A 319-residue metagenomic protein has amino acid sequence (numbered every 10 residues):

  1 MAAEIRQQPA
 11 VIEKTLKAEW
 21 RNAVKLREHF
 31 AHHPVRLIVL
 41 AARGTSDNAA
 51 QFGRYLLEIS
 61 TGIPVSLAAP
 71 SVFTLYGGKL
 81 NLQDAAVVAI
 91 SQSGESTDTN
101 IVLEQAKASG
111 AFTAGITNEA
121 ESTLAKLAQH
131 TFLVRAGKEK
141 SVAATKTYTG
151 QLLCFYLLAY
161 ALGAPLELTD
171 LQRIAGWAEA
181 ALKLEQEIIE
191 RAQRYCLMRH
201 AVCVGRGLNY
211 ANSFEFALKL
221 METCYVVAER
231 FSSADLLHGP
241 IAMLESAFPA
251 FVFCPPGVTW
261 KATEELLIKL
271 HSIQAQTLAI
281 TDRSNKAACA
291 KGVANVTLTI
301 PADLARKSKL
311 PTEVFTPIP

Functional and structural regions predicted by a protein language model:
M1, S46-G53, C203, Y210-E222 (+1 more regions): Conserved phosphate/anionic-ligand binding catalytic regions in large, soluble enzymes, centered on
M1-R36, K183: An N-terminal, well-structured beta->alpha segment
N22, A31-A180, R206, F253-L304 (+1 more regions): Glycine-rich phosphate-binding loops that contact phosphosugars or nucleotide phosphates
K25, L75-G77, E187-E190, L236-P240: Short acidic active-site motifs
E28-H32, G78-N81, Q193-Y195, A242: Glycine-rich helix-loop-beta junction characteristic of Rossmann-like nucleotide cofactor-binding loops
G62, C196-A262: Acidic catalytic cores of enzymes that act on phosphate-bearing nucleotides/polynucleotides
G176-C196, V202, L208: Accessory alpha-helical/coil subdomains and C-terminal extensions that flank or cap enzyme catalytic cores
